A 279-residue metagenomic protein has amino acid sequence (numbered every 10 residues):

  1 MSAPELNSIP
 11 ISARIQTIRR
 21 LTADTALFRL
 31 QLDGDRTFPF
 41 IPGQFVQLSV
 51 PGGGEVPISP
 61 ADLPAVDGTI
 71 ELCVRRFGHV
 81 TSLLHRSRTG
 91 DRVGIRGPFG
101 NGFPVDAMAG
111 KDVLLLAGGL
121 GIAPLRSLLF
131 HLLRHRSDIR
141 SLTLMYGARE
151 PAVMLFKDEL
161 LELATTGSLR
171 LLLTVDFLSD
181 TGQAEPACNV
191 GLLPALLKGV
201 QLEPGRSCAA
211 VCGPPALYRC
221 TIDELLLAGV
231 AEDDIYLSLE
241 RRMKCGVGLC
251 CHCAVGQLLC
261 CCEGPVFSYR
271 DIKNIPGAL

Functional and structural regions predicted by a protein language model:
S2-D91, R149-E150, F177: Ferredoxin-reductase
H79-K244: FNR/FR-type flavoprotein reductase catalytic core
A216, E240-P265: Local cysteine-cluster metal-coordination motifs and their immediate loop/turn environment, predominantly Fe-S cluster
C251, F267, D271-L279: Short Fe-S-cluster ligation motifs
